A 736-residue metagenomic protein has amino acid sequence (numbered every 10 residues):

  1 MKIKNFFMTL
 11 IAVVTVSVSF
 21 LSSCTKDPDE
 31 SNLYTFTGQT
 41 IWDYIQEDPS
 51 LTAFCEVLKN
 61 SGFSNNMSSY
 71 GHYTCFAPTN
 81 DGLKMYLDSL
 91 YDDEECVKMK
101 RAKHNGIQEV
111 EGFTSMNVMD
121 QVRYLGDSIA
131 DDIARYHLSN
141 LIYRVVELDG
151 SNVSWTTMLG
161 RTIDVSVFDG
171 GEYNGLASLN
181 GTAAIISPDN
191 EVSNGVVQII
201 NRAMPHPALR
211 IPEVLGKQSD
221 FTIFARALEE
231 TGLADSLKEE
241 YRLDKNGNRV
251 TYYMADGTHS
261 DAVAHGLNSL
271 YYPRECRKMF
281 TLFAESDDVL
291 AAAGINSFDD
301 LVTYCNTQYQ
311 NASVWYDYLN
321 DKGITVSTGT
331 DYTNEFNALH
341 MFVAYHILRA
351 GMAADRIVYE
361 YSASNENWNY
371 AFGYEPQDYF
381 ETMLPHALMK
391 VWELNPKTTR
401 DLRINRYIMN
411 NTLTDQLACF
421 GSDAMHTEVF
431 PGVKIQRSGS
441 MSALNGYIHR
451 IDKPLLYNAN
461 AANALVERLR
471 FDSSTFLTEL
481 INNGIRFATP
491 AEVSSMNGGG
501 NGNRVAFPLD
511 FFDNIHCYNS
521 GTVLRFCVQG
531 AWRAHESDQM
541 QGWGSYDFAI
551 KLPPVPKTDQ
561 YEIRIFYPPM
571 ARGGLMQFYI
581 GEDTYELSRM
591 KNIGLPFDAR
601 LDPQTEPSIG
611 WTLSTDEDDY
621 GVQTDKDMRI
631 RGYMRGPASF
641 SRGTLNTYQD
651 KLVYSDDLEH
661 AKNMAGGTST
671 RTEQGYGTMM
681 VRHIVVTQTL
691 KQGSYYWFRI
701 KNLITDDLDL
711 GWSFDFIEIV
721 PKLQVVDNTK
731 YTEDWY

Functional and structural regions predicted by a protein language model:
M1-I11: Bacterial N-terminal signal peptides that target proteins for export
S19-S23: C-terminal motif of bacterial Sec signal peptides marking the signal peptidase cleavage site
C24-Y736: Mature, structured domains of secreted/extracytosolic soluble proteins
